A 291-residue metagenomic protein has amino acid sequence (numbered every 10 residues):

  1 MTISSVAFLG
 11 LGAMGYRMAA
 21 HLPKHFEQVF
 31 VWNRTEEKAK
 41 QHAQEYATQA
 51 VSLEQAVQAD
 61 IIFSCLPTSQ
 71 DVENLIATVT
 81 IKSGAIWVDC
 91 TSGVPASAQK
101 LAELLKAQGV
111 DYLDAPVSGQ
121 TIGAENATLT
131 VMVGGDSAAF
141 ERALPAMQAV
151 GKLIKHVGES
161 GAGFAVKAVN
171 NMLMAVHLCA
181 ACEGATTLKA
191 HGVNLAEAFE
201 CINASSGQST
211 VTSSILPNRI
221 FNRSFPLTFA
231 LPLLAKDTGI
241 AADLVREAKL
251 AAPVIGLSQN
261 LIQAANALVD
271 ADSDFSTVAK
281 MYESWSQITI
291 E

Functional and structural regions predicted by a protein language model:
M1-V57, I61-S64, T91, T121: NAD(P)+-binding Rossmann beta1-loop-alpha1 motif at the extreme N-terminus of oxidoreductases
V29, Q49-A50, Y112, I154 (+1 more regions): Hydrophobic beta-strand scaffold residues
V31, S64, D89, Y112-D114 (+1 more regions): Hydrophobic residues in well-ordered beta-strands that form the structural core
L53-I81, I86-G93: Rossmann-like NAD(P)-binding element
L66, A77, S92-M172: Rossmann-fold dinucleotide-binding core
A162-S286: Helical "substrate-binding/catalytic lid" subdomain of Rossmann-like NAD(P)-dependent dehydrogenases/reductases
